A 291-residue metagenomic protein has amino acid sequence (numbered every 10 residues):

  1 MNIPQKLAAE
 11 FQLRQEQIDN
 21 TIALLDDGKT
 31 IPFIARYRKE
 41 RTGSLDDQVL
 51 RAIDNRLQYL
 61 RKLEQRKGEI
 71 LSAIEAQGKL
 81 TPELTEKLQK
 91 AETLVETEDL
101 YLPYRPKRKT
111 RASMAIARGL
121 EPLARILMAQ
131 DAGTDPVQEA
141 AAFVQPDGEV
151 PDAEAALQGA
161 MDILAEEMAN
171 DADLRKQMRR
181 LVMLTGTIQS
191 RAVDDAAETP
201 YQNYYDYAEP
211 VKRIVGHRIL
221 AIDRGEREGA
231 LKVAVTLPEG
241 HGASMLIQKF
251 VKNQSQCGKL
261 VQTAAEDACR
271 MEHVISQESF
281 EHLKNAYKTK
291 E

Functional and structural regions predicted by a protein language model:
M1-D19, D26: Generic start-of-chain signal for non-secretory N-termini
A9, K39-T42, P106: Flexible, glycine-rich loop/tail regions that form catalytic "lids" or insertion modules at the edges of active sites
T21-I22, Y101: Short alpha-helical scaffolding segments that buttress acidic/His motifs in well-ordered protein cores
A23-L24, K90: Short alpha-helical segment immediately N-terminal to, or the first helix within, an HTH/HTH-like DNA-binding domain
T30-S44: Feature marking long nucleic-acid-engaging regions of large polymerase/nuclease enzymes
F33, V49-A52, Y59, L63-N285: Duplex nucleic acid-engaging cores and interfaces of nucleic-acid transaction enzymes
N285-E291: A contiguous, basic/glycine-rich beta-loop/short-helix subdomain that forms a polymer-engagement track
